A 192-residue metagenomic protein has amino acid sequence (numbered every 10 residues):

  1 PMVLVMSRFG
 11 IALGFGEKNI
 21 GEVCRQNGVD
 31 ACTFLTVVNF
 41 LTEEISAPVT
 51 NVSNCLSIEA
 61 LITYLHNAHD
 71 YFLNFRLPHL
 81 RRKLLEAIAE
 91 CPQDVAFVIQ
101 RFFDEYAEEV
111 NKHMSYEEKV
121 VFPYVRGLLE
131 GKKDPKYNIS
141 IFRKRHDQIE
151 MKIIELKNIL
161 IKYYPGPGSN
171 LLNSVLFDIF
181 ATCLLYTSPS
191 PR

Functional and structural regions predicted by a protein language model:
P1-I45: Membrane-cytosol interface segments
N19-E22, A60-L61, E105, I179-T182: A general alpha-helix detector
V38-H69: Hydrophobic/aromatic-rich structural module bridging two neighboring secondary-structure elements via a short loop
N51-I58, I88-I99, P167-F177: Short, charged/polar, low-complexity loop and linker segments that flank or interrupt alpha-helical bundles
A68-I149: Charged, well-structured binding/catalytic surfaces in domain cores that contact anionic ligands
E130-C183: An amphipathic alpha-helical core segment
Y186-P191: Conserved small/polar residues in nucleotide/adenosyl-binding loops
